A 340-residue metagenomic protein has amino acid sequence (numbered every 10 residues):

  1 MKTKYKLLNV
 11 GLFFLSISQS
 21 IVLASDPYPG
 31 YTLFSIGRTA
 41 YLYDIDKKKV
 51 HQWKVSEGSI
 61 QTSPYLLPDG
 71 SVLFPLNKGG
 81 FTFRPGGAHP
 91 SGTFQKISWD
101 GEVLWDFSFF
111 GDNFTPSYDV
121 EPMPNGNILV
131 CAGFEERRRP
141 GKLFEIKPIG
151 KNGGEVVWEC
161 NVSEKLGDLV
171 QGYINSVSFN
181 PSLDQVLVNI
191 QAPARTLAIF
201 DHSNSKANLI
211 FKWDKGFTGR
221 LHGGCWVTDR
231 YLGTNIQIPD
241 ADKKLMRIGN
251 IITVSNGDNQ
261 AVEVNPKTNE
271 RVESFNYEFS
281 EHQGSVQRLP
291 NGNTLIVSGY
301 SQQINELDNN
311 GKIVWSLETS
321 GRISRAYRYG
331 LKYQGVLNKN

Functional and structural regions predicted by a protein language model:
M1-V10: Bacterial N-terminal signal peptides that target proteins for export
N9-Q19: Bacterial N-terminal signal peptides
L23-N340: Histidine-/acidic-rich catalytic cores in large beta-rich domains
